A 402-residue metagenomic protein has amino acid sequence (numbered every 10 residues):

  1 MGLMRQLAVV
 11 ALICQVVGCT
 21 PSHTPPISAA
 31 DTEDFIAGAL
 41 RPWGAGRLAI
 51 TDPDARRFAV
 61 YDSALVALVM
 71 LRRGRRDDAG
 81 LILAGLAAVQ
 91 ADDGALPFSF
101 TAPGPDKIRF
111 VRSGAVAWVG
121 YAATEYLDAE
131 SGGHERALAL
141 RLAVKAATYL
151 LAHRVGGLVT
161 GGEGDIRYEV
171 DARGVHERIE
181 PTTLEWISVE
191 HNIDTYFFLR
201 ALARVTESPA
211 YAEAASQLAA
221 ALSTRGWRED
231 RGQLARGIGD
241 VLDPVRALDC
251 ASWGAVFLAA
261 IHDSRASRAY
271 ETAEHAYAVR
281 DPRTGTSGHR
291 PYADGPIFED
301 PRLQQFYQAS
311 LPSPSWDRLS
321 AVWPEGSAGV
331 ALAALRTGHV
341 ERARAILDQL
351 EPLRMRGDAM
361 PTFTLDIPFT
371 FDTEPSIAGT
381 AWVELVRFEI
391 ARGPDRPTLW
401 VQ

Functional and structural regions predicted by a protein language model:
M1-L7: Bacterial N-terminal signal peptides that target proteins for export
L7-V16: Bacterial N-terminal signal peptides
P25-Y61, A95-F98, I108-G114, D128-E325 (+8 more regions): Extended ligand-binding clefts on enzyme/binding-domain cores
S63-A79, L83-L86, A251-S252, L258 (+2 more regions): Alpha-helical support elements that line or immediately flank enzyme active sites and cofactor-binding pockets
R76-V119, Q349-I367: Helix-terminus loop motifs that line ligand-binding clefts
